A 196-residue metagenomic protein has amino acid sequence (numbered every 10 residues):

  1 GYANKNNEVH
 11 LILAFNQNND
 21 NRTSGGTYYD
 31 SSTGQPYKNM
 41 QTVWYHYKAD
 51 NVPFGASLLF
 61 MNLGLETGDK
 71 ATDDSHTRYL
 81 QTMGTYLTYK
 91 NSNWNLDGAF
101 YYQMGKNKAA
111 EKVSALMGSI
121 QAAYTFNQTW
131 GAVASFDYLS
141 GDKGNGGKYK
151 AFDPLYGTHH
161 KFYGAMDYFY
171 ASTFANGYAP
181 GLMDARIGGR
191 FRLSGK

Functional and structural regions predicted by a protein language model:
G1-K48: Internal, well-ordered domain-core segments that constitute the primary functional module of diverse proteins
G1-N4, V43-A49, T85-Y89, I120-Y124 (+2 more regions): Residues on the lipid-exposed face of transmembrane beta-strands in outer-membrane beta-barrel proteins
A3, P36-Q41, T77-M83, K90-S92 (+2 more regions): Residues that define the transmembrane beta-barrel architecture of outer-membrane proteins
N4-N7, A49-F54, K90-W94, A123-T129 (+2 more regions): Outer-membrane beta-barrel channels and translocator barrels
L11-F15, A56-N62, G98-Y102, A134-Y138: Transmembrane beta-barrel strands of outer-membrane/channel proteins
N16-S31, L63-A71, Q103-A109, S140-K143: Sequence/structural signature of outer-membrane beta-barrel proteins
Y37-T88, F169-S172: Outer membrane beta-barrel transmembrane domains
A99, Q103-G195: Extracellular/periplasmic loop regions
